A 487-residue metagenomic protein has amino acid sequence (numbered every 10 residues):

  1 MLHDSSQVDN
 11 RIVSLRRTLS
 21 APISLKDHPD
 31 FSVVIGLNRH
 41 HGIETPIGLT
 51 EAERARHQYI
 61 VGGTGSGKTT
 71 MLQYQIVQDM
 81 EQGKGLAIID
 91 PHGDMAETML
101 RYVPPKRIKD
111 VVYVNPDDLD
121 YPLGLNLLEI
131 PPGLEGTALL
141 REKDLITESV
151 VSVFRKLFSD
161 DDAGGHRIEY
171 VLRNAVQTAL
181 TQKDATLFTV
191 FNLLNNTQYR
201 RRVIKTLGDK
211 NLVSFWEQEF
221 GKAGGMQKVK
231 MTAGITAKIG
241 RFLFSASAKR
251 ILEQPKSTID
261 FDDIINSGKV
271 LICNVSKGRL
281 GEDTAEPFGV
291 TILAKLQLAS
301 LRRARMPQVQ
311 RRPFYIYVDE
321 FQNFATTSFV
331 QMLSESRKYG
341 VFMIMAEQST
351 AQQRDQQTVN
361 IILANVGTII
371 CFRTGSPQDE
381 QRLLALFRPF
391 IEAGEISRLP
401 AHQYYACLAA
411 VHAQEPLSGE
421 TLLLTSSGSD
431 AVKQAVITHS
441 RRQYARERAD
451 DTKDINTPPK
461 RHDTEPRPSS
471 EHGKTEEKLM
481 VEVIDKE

Functional and structural regions predicted by a protein language model:
L2-N38, N192, Q198-T206, K230-G234 (+5 more regions): Conserved P-loop NTPase motor module
H28, S32-I43, E51-E53, G63-T64 (+5 more regions): P-loop NTPase motor domains
N115-P116, I369-P377: Conserved AAA+ ATPase "SRH/arginine-finger" region at the nucleotide-binding site
L140-T147, E380-I391: Conserved small helical "lid"/interfacial subdomain of P-loop NTPases
E347: H-loop/switch region of ABC-family ATPase nucleotide-binding domains
T358-C371: A short helix-turn-beta junction within AAA+ P-loop NTPase domains corresponding to the substrate/partner-engaging
